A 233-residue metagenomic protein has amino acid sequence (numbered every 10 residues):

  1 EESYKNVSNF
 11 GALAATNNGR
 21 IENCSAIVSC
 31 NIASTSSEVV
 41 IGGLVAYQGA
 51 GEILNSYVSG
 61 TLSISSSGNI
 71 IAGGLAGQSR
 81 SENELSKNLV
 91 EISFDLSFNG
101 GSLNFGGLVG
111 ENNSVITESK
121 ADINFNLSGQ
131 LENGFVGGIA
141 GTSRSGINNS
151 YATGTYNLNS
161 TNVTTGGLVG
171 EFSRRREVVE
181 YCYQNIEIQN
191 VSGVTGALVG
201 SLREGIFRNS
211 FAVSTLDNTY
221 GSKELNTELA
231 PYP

Functional and structural regions predicted by a protein language model:
E1-P233: Predominantly extracellular beta-rich ligand-binding scaffolds that present long acidic/polar faces for carbohydrate
